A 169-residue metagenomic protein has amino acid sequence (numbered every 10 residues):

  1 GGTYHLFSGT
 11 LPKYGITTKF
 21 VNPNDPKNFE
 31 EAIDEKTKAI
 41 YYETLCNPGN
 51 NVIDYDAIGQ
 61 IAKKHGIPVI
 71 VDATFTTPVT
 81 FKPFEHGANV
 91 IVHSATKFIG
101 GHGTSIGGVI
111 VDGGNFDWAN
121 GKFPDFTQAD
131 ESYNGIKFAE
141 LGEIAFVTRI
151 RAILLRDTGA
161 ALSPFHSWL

Functional and structural regions predicted by a protein language model:
G1-L169: Conserved PLP-enzyme active-site core in the AAT-like
